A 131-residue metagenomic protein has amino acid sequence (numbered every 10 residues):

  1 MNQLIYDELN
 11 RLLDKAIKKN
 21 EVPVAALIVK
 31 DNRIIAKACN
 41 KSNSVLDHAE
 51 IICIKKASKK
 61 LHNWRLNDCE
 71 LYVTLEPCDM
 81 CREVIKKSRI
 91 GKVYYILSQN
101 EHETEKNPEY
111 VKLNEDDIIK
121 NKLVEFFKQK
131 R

Functional and structural regions predicted by a protein language model:
M1-I17, W64, P77-R131: Zinc-dependent deaminase
K19-P23: Short, flexible loop/turn motifs enriched in small residues
V24-N32, A36: Short beta-strand scaffold segments in enzyme catalytic cores
S42, V73, L97: Residues that line or immediately flank small-molecule/substrate-binding pockets and catalytic motifs
S42-I54: A short, polar/charged loop-to-alpha-helix boundary motif
I51-M80: Short HxH-centered metal-ligating active-site micro-motif
